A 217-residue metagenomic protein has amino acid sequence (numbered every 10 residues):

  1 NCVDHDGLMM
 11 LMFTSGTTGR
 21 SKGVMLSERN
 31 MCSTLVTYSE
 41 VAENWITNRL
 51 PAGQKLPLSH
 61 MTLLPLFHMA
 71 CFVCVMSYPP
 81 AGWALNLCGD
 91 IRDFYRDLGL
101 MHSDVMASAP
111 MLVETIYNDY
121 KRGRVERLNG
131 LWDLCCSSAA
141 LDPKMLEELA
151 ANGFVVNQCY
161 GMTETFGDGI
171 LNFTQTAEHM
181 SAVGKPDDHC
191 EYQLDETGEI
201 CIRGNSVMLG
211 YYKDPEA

Functional and structural regions predicted by a protein language model:
N1-F13, G19-R20, R49-S59: Conserved pre-ATP/AMP-binding loop-to-beta segment of ANL
C2, M180-P186: Short Gly/Pro-enriched turn/cap motifs at secondary-structure boundaries
D6, E28-R29, L64, C190: Structural detector for helix-capping/boundary residues
M9-V36, F173: Conserved AMP-binding A3 loop
R29, R92, M111-E114, A139-A140 (+2 more regions): Alpha-helix/helix-capping structural signal
C32-S59, L64-R124, G130: Conserved AMP-binding/adenylation subdomain of ANL enzymes
A81, D104-S108, Y117-E178, E191: Gly/Ser/Thr-rich phosphate-binding loop
K185-H189, D195-A217: Conserved ATP/PPi-binding loop(s) of AMP-dependent carboxylate-activating enzymes
